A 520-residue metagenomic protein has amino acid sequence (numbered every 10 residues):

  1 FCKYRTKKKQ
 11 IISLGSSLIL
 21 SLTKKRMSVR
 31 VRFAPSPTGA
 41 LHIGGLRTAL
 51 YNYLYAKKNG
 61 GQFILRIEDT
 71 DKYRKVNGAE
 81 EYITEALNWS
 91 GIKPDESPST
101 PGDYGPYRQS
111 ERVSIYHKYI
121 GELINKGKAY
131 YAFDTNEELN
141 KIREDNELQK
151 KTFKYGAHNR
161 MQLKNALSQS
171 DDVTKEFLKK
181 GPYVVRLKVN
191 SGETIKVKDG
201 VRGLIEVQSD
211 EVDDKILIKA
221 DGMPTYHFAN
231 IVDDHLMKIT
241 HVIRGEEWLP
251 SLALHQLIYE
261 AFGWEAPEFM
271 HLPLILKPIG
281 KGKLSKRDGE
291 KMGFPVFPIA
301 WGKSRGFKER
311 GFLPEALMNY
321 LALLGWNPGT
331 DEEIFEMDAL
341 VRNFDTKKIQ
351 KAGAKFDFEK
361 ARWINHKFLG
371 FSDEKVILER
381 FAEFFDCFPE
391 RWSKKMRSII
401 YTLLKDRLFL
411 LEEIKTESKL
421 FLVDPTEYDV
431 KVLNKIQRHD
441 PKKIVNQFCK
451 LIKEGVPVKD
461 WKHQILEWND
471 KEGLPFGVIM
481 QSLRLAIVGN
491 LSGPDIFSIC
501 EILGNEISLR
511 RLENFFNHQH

Functional and structural regions predicted by a protein language model:
K7-I11, K25: Polybasic, lysine-rich low-complexity intrinsically disordered segments
M27-Q149, P250-A261, A316: N-terminal Rossmann-like or analogous alpha/beta NTP/dinucleotide-binding catalytic cores that position adenine
N52, I83, L123, G127 (+8 more regions): Residue-level signal for inorganic ion chemistry
N125, Y131, T135-K286, K291 (+2 more regions): Active-site cores that bind ATP or allylic diphosphates and position pyrophosphate for catalysis
F262-Y428, V488-H520: Catalytic adenosine-cofactor/nucleotide-binding cores of aminoacyl-tRNA synthetases and other
V456-I502, I507: Helix-rich, typically C-terminal accessory recognition domains appended to large enzymatic cores
